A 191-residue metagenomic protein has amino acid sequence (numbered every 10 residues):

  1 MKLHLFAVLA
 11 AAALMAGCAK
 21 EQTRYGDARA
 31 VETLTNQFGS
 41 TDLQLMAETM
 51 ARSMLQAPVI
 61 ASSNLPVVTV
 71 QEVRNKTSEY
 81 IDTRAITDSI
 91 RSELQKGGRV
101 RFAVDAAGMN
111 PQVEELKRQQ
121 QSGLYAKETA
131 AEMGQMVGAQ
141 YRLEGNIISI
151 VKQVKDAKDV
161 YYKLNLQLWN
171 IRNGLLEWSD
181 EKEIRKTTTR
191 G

Functional and structural regions predicted by a protein language model:
M1-A7: Bacterial N-terminal signal peptides that target proteins for export
A10-A13, I60, G134: Structural motif
A12-Q37, G191: Bacterial Sec signal peptide processing site at the extreme N-terminus
A19-Q22, Q140-R190: Amphipathic beta-strand/beta-sheet edge segments enriched in Tyr/Trp
G26-T35, G39-V59: N-terminal leader/capping segments at the start of a protein or of a new domain
T35-M46, S62, S78-D82, I86 (+5 more regions): Extracytoplasmic/periplasmic, Sec-exported soluble proteins
T49, S53-A126, I171-S179: N-terminal segment of the mature soluble domain
T49-M50, M54, V68-E72, L124-V154: A short, hydrophobic beta-strand-centered structural micro-motif
